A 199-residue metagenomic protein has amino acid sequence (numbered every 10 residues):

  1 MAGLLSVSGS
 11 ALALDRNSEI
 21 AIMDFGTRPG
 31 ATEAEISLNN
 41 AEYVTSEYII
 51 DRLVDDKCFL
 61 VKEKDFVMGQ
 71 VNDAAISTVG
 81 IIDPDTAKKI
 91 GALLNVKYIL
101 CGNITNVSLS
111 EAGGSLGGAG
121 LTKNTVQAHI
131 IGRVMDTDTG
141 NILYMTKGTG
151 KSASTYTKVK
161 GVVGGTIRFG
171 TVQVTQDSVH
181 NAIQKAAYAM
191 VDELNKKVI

Functional and structural regions predicted by a protein language model:
M1-S8: Bacterial N-terminal signal peptides
A2, G91, L121-K123: Residues embedded in well-ordered secondary-structure elements
G9-V79, G148, S154, K160-R168 (+1 more regions): A structural "domain/chain start" motif
D15-I22, V44, D56, D85 (+3 more regions): Extracytoplasmic
E35-Y43, I82-P84, R133-M145: Short charge-dense sequence patches
D56, L60-G117: Short, solvent-exposed, polar/charged sequence segments at loop or secondary-structure edges
G102-V163: Amphipathic beta-strand/beta-sheet edge segments enriched in Tyr/Trp
